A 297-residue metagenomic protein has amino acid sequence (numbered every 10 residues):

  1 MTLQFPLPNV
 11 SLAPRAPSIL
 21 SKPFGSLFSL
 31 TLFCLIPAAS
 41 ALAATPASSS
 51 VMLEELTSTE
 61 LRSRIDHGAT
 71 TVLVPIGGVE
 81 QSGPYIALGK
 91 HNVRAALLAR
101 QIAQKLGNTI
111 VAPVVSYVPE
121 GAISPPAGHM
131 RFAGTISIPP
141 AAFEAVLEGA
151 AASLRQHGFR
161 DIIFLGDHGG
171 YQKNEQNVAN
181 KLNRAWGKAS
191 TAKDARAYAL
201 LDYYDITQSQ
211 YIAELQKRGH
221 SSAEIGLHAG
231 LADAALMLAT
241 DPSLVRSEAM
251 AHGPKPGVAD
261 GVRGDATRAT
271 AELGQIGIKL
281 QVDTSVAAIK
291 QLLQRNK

Functional and structural regions predicted by a protein language model:
M1-K22: N-terminal secretory signal peptides that target proteins for export/translocation
P14-P17, A39-T45: Intrinsic disorder/low-complexity segments
I19-S40: Bacterial N-terminal signal peptides
A43-I163, D167-K297: Extended, histidine- and acidic-residue-enriched regions that form the cofactor-binding/catalytic faces
